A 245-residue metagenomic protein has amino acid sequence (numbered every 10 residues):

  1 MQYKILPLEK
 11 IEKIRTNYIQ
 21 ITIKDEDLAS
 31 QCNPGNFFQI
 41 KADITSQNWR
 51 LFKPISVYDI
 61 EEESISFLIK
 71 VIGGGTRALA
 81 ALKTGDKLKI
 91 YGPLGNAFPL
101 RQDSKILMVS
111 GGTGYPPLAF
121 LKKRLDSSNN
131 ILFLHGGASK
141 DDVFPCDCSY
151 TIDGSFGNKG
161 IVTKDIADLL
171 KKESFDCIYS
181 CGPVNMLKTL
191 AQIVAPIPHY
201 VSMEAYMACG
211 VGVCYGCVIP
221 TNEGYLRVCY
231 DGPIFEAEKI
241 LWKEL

Functional and structural regions predicted by a protein language model:
M1-K4, D103, K172-S174, L241-L245: Short, Lys/Arg-enriched, disordered terminal segments
Q2-T84: Ferredoxin-reductase
T45-I55, G95-S104, C229: Short, Lys/Arg- and Gly-enriched loop/turn segments at beta-strand edges
G74-Y206: FNR/FR-type flavoprotein reductase catalytic core
P117, V184-N185, E204-P233: Local cysteine-cluster metal-coordination motifs and their immediate loop/turn environment, predominantly Fe-S cluster
R227-L245: Short Fe-S-cluster ligation motifs
